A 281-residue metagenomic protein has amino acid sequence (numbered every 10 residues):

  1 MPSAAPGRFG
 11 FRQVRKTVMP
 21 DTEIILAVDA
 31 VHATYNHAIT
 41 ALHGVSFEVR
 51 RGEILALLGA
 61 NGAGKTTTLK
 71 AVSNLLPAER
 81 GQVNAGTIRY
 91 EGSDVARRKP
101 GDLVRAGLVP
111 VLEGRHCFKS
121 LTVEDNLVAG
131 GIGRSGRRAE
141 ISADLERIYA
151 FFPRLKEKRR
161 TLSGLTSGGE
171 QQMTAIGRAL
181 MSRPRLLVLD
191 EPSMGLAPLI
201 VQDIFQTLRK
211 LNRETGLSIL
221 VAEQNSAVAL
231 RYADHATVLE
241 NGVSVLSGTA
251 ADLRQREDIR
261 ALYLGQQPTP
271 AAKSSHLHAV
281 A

Functional and structural regions predicted by a protein language model:
P20-V28, T34-G44, R51, L76-Q82 (+1 more regions): A short, flexible loop at the N-terminus of ABC-type nucleotide-binding domains that lies
N36-H37, L76-E79, V123-E140, F151-K156 (+1 more regions): ABC-type ATPase nucleotide-binding domains, specifically the catalytic core motifs of the NBD
L58-A60: The feature captures the beta-strand-to-loop junction immediately N-terminal to the Walker
L75-L76, T87-L103, G133-R137, A250: ABC ATPase NBD Q-loop/coupling interface
L162-T166, E170: Conserved ABC ATPase signature
A179-L180: ABC ATPase C-loop
R183: Conserved catalytic motifs of ABC-family nucleotide-binding domains
Q202-G216: Helical segment within the ABC ATPase nucleotide-binding domain
